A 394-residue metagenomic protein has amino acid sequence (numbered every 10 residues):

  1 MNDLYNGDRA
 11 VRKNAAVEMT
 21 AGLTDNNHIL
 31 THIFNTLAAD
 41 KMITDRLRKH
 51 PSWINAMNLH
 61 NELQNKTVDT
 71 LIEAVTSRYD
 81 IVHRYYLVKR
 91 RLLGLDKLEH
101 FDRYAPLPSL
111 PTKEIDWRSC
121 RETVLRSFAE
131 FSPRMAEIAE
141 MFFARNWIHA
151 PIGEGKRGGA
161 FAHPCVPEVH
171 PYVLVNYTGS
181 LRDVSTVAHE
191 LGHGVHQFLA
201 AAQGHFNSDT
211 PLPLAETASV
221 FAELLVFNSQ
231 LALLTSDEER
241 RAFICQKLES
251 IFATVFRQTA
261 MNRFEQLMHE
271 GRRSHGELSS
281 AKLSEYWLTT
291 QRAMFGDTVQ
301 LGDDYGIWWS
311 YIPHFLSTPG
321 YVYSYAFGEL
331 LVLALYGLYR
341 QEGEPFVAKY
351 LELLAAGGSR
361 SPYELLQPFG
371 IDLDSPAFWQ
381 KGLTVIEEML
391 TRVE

Functional and structural regions predicted by a protein language model:
L4-M19, A56-D69, D102-T112, E168-L181 (+4 more regions): Glycine- and acidic
R9-Y172: Contiguous, non-catalytic segments that form substrate-binding/exosite surfaces or channel walls
K49, T178-A200, S219, L224 (+2 more regions): Active-site recognition of the HExxH zinc-binding catalytic motif
E62, R91-F101, V187, V195 (+5 more regions): C-terminal, non-catalytic "cap/extension" segments appended to globular domains
Q64-T67, D116, G153, R157 (+11 more regions): Secondary-structure capping and boundary motifs in well-ordered enzyme cores
L107-L110, C120, A201-G271: Acidic/histidine-rich catalytic neighborhood
R126, E130-E137, H163, H193 (+2 more regions): Conserved helix-loop functional segments at active or binding sites
